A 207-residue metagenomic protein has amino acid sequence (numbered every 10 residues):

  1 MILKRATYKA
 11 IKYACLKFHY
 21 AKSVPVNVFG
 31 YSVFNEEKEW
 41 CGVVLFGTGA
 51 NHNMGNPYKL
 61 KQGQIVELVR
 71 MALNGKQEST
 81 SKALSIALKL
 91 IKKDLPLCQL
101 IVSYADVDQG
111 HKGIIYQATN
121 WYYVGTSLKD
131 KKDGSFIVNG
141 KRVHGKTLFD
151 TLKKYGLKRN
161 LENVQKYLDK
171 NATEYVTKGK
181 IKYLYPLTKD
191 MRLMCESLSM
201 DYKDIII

Functional and structural regions predicted by a protein language model:
M1-V26, E39: Short amphipathic alpha-helix that is part of the acyltransferase structural core
R5, G47-K170: Acyl-donor binding region in acyl/amide transferases
C15, V28-L45: Conserved beta-hairpin
F18-A21, Y167-T173: Short, P/G- and charge-enriched loop/turn segments at secondary-structure junctions
Y20-V28, F34, N53-M54: An active-site-proximal beta-strand-loop segment
V28, K178-Y183: Short hydrophobic/aromatic beta-strand or adjacent loop that forms the aromatic wall/cage of a ligand/substrate-binding
T188-L198: Short, charged low-complexity linker/loop segments at the C-terminal edge of domains
E196-I207: Short, cationic low-complexity segments
